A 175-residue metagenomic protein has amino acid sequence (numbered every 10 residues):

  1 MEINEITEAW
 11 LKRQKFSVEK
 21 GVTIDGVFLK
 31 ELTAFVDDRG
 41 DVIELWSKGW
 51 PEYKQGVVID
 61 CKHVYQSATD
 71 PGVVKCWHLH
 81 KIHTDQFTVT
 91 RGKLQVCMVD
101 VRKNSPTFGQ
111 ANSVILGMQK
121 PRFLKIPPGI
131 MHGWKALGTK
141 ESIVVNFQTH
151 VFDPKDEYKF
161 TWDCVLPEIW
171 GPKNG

Functional and structural regions predicted by a protein language model:
M1-Q119, L137-G175: Non-catalytic, conserved peripheral segments adjacent to functional cores
M118-I126: Short, exposed beta-strand "edge-strand" segments with a Pro/Gly-rich flavor and a Y/T-containing core
L124, H132-G138: Short beta-strand His + acidic residue motifs that chelate non-heme Fe in jelly-roll/DSBH and cupin folds
